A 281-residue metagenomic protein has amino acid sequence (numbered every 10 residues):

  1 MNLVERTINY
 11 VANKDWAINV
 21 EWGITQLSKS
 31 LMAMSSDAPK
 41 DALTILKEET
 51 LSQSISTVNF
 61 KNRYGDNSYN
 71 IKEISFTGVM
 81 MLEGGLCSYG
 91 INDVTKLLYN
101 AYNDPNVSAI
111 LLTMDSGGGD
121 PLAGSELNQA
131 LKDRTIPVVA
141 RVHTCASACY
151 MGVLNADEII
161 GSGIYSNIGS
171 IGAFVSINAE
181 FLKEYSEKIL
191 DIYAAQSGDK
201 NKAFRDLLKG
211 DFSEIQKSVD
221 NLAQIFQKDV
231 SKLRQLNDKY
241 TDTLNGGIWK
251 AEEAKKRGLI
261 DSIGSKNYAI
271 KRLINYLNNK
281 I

Functional and structural regions predicted by a protein language model:
M1-I136, Y150-L233, Y276: Small-residue-centered hinge/linker elements
L111, A140, D191, Y240 (+1 more regions): A generic structural-conservation signal
G119, C145, D261: Glycine-/small-residue-rich active-site loops that bind phosphorylated ligands and cofactors
A140-A146, T243-G247: Glycine-rich beta-to-alpha transition loops that act as phosphate-gripper elements at the mouths of alpha/beta enzyme
C145, S162-S166, S265-K266: Beta->alpha turn/N-cap motifs
S147-C149, W249-E252: Acidic, divalent-metal-coordinating active-site segment for phosphoryl/phosphodiester hydrolysis, typified by short
E184, Q216-T241, E252-K255, I260-I281: C-terminal long alpha-helix characteristic of the crotonase
A195-D199, L244-G247, N267-R272: Short linear loop/turn motifs
